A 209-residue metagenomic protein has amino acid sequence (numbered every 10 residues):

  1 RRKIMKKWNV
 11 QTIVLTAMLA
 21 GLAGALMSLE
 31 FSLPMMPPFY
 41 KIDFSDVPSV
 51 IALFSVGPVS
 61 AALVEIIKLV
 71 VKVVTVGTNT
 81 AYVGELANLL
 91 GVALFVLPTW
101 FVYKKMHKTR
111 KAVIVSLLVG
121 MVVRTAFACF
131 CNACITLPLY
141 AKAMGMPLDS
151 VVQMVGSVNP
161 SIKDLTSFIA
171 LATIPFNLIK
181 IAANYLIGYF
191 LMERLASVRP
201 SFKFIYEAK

Functional and structural regions predicted by a protein language model:
R1-K209: Loop-helix junctions at membrane interfaces
